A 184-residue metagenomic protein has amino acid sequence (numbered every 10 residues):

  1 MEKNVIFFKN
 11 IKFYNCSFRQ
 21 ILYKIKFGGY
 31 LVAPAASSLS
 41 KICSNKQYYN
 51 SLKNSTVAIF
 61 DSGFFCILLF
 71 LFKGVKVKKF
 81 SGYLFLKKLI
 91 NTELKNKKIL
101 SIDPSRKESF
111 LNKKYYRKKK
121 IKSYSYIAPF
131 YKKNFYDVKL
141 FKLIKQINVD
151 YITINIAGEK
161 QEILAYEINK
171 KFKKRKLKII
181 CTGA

Functional and structural regions predicted by a protein language model:
M1-K78, Y83: N-terminal nucleotide/polyanion-binding subdomain common to many enzyme families
L31-A33, I59, L100, Y151-N155 (+1 more regions): Structural motif
A36-L39, I156-K160: Short glycine-rich anion-binding loops that position phosphate/pyrophosphate groups of nucleotides and phosphorylated
N50-K53, L94, K170-R175: Short, conserved loop/helix-junction motifs that constitute active-site signature segments in enzyme catalytic cores
C66-L143, I147: Conserved beta-alpha
K113, Q161-F172: Short Gly/Thr/Asp-enriched flexible loops that form oxyanion-binding sites at enzyme active sites
A128-K132, R175-A184: Short, flexible loop segments at boundaries between secondary-structure elements
I144, N148-G158: Proline-aspartate-enriched helix->loop->beta-strand connector
